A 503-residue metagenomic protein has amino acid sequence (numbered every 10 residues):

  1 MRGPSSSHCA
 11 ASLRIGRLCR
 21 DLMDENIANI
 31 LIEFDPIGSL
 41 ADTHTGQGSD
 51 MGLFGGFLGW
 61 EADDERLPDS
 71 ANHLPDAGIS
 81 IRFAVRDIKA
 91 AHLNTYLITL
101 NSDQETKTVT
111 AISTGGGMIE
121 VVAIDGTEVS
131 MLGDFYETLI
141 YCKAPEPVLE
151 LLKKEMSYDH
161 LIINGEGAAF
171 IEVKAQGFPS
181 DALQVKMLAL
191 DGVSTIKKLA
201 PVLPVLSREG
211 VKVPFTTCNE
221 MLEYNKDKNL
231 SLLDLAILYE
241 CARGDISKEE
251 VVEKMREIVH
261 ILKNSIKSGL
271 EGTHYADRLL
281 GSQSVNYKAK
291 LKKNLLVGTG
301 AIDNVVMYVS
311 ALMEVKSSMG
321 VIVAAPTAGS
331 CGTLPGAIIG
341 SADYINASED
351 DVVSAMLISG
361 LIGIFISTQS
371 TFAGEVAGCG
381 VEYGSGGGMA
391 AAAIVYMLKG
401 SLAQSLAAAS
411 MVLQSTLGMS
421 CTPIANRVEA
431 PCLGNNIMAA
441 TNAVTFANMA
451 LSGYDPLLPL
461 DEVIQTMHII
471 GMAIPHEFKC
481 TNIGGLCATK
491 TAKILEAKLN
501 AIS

Functional and structural regions predicted by a protein language model:
M1-L18, M319-A337, V381-G386: Conserved phosphate/anionic-ligand binding catalytic regions in large, soluble enzymes, centered on
C9-M23, P145, P335-A347, A391-K399: Alpha-helical support elements that line or immediately flank enzyme active sites and cofactor-binding pockets
D24-N29, T299-K316, D351-S370, S415-P423: Acidic-glycine-rich active-site phosphate/pyrophosphate-binding loop
L31-I79, L357-A393, A403, T416-N442 (+1 more regions): A structural-propensity feature for long, helix-poor, extended segments
D69-F83, A90, I394-S503: Functionally critical mobile loop/hinge segments
S80-V85, L97, T106-T108, L161-A169 (+2 more regions): Extended amphipathic alpha-helical scaffolds
G115-G117, L139-H160, L183-Q184: Short amphipathic alpha-helix segments
T127-A144, A169: Short glycine-/aliphatic-rich beta-strand segments at the starts of folded cytosolic domains
